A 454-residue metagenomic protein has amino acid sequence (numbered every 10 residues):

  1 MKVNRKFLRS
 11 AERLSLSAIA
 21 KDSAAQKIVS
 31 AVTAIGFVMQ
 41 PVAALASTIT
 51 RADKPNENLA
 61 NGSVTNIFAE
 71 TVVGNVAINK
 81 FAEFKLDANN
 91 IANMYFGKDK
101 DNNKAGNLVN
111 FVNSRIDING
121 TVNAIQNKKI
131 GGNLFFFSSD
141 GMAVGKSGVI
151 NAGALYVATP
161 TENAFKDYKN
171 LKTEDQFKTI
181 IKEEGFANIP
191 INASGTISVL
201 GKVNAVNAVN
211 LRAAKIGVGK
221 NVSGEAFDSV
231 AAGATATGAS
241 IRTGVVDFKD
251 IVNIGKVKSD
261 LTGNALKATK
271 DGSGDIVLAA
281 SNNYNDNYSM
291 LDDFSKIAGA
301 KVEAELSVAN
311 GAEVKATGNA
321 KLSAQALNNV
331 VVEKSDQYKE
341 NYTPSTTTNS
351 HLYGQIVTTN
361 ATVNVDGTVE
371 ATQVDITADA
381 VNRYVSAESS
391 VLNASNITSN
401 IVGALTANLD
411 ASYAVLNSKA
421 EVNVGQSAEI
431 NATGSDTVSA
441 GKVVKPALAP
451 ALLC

Functional and structural regions predicted by a protein language model:
M1-R51: Cleavable N-terminal targeting peptides that direct proteins into the secretory/outer-membrane pathway or into
P41-C454: Low-complexity, glycine- and small/polar-enriched segments
